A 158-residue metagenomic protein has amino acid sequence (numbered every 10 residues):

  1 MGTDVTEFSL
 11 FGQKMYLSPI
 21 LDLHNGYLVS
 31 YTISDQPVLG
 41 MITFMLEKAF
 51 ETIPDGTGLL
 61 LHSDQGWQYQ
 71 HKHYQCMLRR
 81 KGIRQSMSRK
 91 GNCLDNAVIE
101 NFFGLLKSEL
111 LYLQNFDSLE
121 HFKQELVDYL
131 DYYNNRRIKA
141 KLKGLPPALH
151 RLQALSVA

Functional and structural regions predicted by a protein language model:
M1-F8: Two-metal-ion RNase H-like nuclease active-site motif
F8-K14: Short loop/turn motifs at secondary-structure junctions and domain boundaries
Q13, T32-P54: Active-site beta-loop-alpha junctions of metal-dependent nucleic acid enzymes, especially the RNase H-like/DDE
D22-L23: Short, acidic, Ser/Thr-enriched surface-loop or helix-capping motifs
Y27-L28: Hydrophobic "anchor" residues
D55-Q70, R89, L145-P146: Acidic/histidine-rich, metal-coordinating catalytic segments
L61-Q65, R79-V98, Q114-S118: RNase H-like polynucleotidyl transferase catalytic core
K72, R79-I83, L105-A158: C-terminal domain-tail junction helix/linker
